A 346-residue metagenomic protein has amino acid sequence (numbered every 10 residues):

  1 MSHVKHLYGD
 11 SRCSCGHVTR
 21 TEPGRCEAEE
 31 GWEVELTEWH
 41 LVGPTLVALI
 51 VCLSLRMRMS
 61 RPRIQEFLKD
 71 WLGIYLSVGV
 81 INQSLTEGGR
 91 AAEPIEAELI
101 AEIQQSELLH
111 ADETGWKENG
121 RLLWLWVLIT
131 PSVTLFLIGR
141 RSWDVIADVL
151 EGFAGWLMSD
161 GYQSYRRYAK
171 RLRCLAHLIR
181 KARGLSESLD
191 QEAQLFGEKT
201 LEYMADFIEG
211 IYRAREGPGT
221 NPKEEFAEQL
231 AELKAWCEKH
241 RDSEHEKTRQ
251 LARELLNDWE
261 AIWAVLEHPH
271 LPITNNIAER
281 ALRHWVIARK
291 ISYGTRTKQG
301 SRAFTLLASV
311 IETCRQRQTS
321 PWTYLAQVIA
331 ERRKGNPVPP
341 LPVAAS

Functional and structural regions predicted by a protein language model:
M1: Short Cys/His-rich Zn2+-coordinating modules
K5-R12, H17-S346: Catalytic center-proximal scaffold of phosphoryl-transfer enzymes
